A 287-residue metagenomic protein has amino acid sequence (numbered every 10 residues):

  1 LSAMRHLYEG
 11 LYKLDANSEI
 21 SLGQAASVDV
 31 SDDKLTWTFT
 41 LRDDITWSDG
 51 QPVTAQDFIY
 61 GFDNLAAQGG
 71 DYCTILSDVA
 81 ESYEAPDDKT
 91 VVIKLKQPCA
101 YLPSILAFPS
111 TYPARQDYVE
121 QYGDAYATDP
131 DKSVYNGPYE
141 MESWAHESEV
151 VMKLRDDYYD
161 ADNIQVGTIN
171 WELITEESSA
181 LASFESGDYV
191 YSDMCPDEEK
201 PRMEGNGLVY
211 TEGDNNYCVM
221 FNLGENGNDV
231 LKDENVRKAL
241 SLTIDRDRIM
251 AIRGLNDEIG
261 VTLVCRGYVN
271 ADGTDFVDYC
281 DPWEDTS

Functional and structural regions predicted by a protein language model:
L1-D32, D63, V134: N-terminal lobe/hinge region of extracytoplasmic solute-binding protein
A26-G69, P86, V92, S183 (+2 more regions): Aromatic- and charge-enriched surface segment that lines or borders ligand/interaction sites
D29, D33, T40, T74-V119 (+1 more regions): Surface-exposed binding/hinge segments that line and control ligand-binding clefts or catalytic entry sites
R42, K153-D157, D214-A239, T243 (+1 more regions): A bilobed periplasmic-binding-protein/Venus flytrap-type ligand-binding module shared by bacterial periplasmic
S77, K200-E212: Ligand-binding "clamshell"
A107-I164, T168: Gly/Pro-rich hinge or "lid" segments in bacterial periplasmic/extracellular proteins
D156-R202: Ligand-site clamp/hinge motif
D257-S287: Structural transition elements
